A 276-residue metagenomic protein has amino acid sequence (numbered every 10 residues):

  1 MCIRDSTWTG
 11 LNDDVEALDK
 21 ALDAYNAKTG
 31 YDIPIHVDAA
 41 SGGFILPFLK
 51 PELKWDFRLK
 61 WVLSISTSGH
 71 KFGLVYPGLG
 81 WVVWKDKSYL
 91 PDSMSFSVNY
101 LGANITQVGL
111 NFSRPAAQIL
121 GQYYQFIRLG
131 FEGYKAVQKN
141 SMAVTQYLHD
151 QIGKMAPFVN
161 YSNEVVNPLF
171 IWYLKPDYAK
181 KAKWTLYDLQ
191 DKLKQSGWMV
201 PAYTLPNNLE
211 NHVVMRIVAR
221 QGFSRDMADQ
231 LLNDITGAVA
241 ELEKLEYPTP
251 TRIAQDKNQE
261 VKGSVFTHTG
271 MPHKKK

Functional and structural regions predicted by a protein language model:
M1-I3: Short, small-residue-biased leader/transition segments that mark boundaries at the very start of proteins
S6-T7, A39-G43, K71, P206 (+1 more regions): Active-site-proximal loop/turn and secondary-structure-junction residues that shape catalytic pockets, frequently
T9, F48-P51, W55-P168, W172-Y178 (+1 more regions): Active-site C-terminal subdomain of aminotransferase-like
L11-K50: Catalytic PLP-binding core of fold-type I/II PLP enzymes
D13-V15, F48-L49, L79, L205 (+1 more regions): Short coil/turn segments at secondary-structure boundaries
D19, E132-K276: Non-catalytic terminal extensions of PLP-dependent enzymes
D32-H36, S64, V214-R216: Structural preference for beta-strand elements that scaffold enzyme active sites
I35-V37, I65-T67, V200-A202: General beta-strand structural signal in soluble alpha/beta enzymes
